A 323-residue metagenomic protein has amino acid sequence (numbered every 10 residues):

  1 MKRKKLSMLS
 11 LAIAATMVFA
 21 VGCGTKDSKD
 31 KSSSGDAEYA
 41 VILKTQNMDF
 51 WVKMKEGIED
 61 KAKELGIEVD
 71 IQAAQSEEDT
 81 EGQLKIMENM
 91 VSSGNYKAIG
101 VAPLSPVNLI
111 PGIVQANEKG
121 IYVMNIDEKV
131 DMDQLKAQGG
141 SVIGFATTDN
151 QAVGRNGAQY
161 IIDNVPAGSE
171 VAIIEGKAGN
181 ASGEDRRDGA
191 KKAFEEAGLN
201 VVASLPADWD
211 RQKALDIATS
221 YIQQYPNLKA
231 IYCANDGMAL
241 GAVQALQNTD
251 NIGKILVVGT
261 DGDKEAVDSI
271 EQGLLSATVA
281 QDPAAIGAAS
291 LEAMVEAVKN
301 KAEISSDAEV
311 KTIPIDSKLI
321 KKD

Functional and structural regions predicted by a protein language model:
M1-E38, D60-E64, V114-K119, D323: Short, low-complexity disordered leader/linker segments with a strong preference for bacterial N-terminal type II
L11, I174-A178, S182, P283-D323: Hinge/cleft segment of the Venus flytrap/periplasmic-binding protein
E38-L65, D70-E88, P103-P106, E175-D185 (+3 more regions): Extracytoplasmic "Venus flytrap"
A40-I42, W51, D70-A73, K97-A102 (+7 more regions): Structural recognition of the beta-strand scaffold that forms the well-ordered cores of secreted hydrolase catalytic
F50-L65, V153-G157, A181-N200, I217 (+1 more regions): Short, solvent-exposed amphipathic alpha-helices that sit in or adjacent to ligand/effector-binding or catalytic
Q83, M87, G144-V171, A214 (+2 more regions): Hydrophobic alpha-helical segments within soluble ligand-binding/sensing domains
A98-E118, A190, V202-A203, A207-D268: Hydrophobic alpha-helical
P106-V107, G112-A152, E170, D263-E271 (+1 more regions): Flexible loop/hinge segments that line or gate small-molecule binding clefts
